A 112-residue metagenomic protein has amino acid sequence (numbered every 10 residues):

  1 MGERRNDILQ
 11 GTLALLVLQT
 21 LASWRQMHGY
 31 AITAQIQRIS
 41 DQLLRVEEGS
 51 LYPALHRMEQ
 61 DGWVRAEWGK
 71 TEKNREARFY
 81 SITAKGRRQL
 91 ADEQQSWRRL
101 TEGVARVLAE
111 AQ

Functional and structural regions predicted by a protein language model:
M1-G11, E93: Intrinsically disordered, low-complexity serine/threonine- and proline-rich regulatory segments
R4-D7, G62, A111-Q112: Short, contiguous hydrophobic alpha-helices characteristic of membrane insertion segments
D7-S50: N-terminal helix-turn-helix DNA-binding core of bacterial DNA-binding proteins
L51-M58: Basic amphipathic alpha-helical segments that dock to polyanions
E59-E76, S81: Beta-hairpin "wing" of winged helix-turn-helix
I82-G86: Accessory beta->alpha helical hairpin/"wing" motif in late/C-terminal subdomains of nucleic-acid enzymes
R87-Q112: Amphipathic alpha-helical dimerization/coiled-coil segments that flank or bridge DNA-binding/regulatory modules
